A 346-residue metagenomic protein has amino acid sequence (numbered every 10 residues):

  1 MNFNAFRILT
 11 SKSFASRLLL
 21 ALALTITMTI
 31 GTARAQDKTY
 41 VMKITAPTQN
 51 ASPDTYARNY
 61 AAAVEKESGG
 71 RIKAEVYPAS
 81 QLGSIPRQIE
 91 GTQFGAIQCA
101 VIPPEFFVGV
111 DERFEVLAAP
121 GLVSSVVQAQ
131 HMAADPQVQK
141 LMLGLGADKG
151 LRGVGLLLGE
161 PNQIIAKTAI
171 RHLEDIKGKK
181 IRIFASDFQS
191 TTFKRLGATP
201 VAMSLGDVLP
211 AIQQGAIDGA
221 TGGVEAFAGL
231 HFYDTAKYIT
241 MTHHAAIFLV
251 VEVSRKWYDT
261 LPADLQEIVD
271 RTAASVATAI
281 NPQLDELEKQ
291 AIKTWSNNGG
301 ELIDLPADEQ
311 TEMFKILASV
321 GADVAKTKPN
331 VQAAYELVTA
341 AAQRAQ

Functional and structural regions predicted by a protein language model:
M1-F3, S11, T25, D37 (+1 more regions): Generic cytosolic/nucleocytoplasmic N-terminal low-complexity/intrinsically disordered segments
N2-L20: Bacterial N-terminal signal peptides that target proteins for export
S13, T25-T27, M313: Residues at the start of alpha-helices and the adjacent loop-to-helix junctions
R17-T29: Bacterial N-terminal signal peptides
L20, Q36-A129, Q137-Q346: N-terminal secretory/targeting leader peptides
I30-A35: Sec/Tat signal peptide C-region and signal peptidase I cleavage site
